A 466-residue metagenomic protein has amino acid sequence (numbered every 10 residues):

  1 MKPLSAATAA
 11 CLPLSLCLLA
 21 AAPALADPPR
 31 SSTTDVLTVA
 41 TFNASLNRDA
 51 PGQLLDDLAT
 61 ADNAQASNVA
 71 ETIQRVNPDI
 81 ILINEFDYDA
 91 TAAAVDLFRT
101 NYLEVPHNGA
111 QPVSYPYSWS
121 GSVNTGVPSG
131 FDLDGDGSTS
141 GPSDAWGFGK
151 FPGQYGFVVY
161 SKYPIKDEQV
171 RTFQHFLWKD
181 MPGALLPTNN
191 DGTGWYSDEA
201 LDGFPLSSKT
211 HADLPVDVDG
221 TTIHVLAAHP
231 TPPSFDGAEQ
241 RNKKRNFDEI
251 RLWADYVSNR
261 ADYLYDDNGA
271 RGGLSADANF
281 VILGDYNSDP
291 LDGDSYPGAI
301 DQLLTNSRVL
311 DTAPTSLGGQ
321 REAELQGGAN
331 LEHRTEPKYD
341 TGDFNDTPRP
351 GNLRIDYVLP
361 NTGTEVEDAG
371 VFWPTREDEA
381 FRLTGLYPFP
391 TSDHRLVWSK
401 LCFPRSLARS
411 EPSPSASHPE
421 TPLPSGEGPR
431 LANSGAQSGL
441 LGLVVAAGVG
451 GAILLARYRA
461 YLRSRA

Functional and structural regions predicted by a protein language model:
M1-A10: Bacterial N-terminal signal peptides that target proteins for export
A9-A20: Bacterial N-terminal signal peptides
A26-F157, P187-F204, D219-I223, D236-A238 (+4 more regions): N-terminal, active-site-proximal structural segment of metallo-dependent hydrolase catalytic domains
P164-V170, L206, V216, K244-I282 (+1 more regions): Metal-dependent phosphoester-hydrolase catalytic domains
I223-K244: Active-site His/acidic residue clusters
R405-S434: C-terminal low-complexity, Ser/Thr- and acidic/Pro-rich disordered "stalk" regions positioned immediately N-terminal
Q437-Y461: A cross-kingdom C-terminal cell-surface attachment/processing module
L462-A466: Cytoplasmic C-terminal tails of single-pass
